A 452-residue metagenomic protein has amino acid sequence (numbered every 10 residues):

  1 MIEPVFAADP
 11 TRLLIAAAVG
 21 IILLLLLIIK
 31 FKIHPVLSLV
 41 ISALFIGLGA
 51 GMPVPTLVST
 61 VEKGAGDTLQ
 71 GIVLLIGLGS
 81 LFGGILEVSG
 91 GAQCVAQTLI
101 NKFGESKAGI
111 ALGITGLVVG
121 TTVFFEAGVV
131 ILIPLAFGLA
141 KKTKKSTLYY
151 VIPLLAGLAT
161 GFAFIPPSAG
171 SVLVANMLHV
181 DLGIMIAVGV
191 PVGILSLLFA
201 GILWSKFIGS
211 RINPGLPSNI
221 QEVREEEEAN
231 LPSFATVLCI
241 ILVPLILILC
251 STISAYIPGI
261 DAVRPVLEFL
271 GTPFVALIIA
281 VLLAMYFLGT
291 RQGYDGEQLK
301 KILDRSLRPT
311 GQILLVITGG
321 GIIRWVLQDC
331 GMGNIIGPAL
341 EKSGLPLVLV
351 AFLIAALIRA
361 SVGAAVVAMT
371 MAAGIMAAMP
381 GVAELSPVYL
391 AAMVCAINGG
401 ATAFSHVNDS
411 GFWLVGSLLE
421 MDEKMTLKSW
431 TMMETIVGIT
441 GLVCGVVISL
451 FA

Functional and structural regions predicted by a protein language model:
I2-T11, A187-K301, L419: Long, contiguous bundles of hydrophobic transmembrane helices that form the permeation core of multi-pass
T11-I15, V54, G66-I72, L99-I114 (+5 more regions): Membrane-interfacial loop-to-helix junctions in multi-pass transporters
A16-I28, V40-G49, I76-G83, G116-V119 (+7 more regions): Hydrophobic core segments of alpha-helical transmembrane domains in multi-pass membrane transport and ion-translocation
K30-P35, L69-I72, G83-Q93, V119-I133 (+4 more regions): Short helix-coil transition sites and intra-membrane helix breaks within transmembrane domains of multi-pass
L37-V40, L44, T60-Q93, F269-G331: Core transmembrane alpha-helical segments of multi-pass membrane transporters/permeases
A50, E87-A92, K102-S106, L139-Y150 (+5 more regions): Juxtamembrane helix-boundary/capping and inter-helix hinge elements in multi-pass membrane proteins
I100-V188, S361-G399: Hydrophobic transmembrane alpha-helices that form the pore/transport pathway of multi-pass ion and small-solute
F103-S106, G193, L347-A452: C-terminal transmembrane helix pair
